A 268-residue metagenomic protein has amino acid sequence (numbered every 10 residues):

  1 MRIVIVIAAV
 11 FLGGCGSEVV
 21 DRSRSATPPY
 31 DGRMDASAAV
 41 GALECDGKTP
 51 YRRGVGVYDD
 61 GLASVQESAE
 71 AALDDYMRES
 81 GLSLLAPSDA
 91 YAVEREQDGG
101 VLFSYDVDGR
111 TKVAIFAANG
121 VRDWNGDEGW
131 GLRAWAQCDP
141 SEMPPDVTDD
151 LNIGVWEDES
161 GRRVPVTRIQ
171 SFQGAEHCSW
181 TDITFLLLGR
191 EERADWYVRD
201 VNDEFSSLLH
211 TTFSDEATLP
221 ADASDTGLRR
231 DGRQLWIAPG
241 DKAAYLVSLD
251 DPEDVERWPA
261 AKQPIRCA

Functional and structural regions predicted by a protein language model:
M1-A8: N-terminal export and membrane-targeting signals
F11-G14: C-terminal motif of bacterial Sec signal peptides marking the signal peptidase cleavage site
V19-F103, E142-T184: Extracytoplasmic low-complexity, Pro/Thr/Ser/Ala/Gly-rich segments that lie immediately after a secretion/anchoring
Y76-P87, S104-G109, S214-R230: Short, solvent-exposed secondary-structure boundary motifs
L84-A134, R233-A238: Exposed beta-strand-loop-beta-strand "reactive/processing" segments of non-cytosolic proteins
W124-G154: Contiguous hydrophobic, core-forming segments of folded domains
M143-D150, G154-R162, S179, E191-E192 (+1 more regions): Extracellularly exposed regions in secreted/surface proteins, prominently low-complexity, repeat-rich
